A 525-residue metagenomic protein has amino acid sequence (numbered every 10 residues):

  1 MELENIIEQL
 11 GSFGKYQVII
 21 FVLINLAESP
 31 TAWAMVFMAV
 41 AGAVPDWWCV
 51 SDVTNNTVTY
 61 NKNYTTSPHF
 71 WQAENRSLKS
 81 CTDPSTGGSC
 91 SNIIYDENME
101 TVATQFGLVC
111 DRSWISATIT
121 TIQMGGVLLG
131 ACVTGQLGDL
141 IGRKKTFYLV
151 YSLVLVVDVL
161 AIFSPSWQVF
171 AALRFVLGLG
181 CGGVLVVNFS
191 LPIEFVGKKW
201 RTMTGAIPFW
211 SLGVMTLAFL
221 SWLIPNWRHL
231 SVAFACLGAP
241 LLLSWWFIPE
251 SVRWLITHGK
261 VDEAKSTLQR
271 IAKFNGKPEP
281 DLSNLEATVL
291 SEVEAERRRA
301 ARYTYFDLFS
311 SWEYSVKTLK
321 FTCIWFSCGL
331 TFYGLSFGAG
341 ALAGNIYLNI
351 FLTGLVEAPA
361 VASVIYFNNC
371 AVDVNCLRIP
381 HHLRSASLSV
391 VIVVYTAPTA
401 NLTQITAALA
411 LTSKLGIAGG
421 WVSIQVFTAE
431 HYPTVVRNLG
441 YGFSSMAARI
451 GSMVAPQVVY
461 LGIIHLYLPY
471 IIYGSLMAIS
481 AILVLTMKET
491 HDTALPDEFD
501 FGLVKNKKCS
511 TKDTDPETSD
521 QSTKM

Functional and structural regions predicted by a protein language model:
E2-V18, F70-W114, K273-L342, K508-M525: Flexible cytoplasmic loops linking transmembrane helices in multi-pass membrane transporters
I24-M35, M124-G130, C181-V186, S190-I248 (+5 more regions): Glycine-rich segments within core transmembrane alpha-helices of 12-TM secondary carriers
A32, V36, R174, W325-C328 (+1 more regions): C-terminal transmembrane bundle
G42-G87, I224-E296, G474-D513: Central mid-sequence intracellular linker of multi-pass
N98-M99, T104-V109, Q123, V169-G182 (+4 more regions): Hydrophobic core of transmembrane alpha-helices in multi-pass small-molecule transporters, especially MFS/SLC-type
L140-Y151, K199-T204, S315-K317, N369-R384: Cytoplasmic membrane-interface "Motif A"-like loop-to-helix N-cap segments of 12-TM Major Facilitator Superfamily
G142, F163-Q168, I224-P225, V394-P398: Helix-breaking motifs and short loop linkers at transmembrane-helix boundaries and internal kinks in secondary membrane
K145-L160, Q168, P208-F209, C376-V393: Structural signature of the two symmetry-related core transmembrane helices
